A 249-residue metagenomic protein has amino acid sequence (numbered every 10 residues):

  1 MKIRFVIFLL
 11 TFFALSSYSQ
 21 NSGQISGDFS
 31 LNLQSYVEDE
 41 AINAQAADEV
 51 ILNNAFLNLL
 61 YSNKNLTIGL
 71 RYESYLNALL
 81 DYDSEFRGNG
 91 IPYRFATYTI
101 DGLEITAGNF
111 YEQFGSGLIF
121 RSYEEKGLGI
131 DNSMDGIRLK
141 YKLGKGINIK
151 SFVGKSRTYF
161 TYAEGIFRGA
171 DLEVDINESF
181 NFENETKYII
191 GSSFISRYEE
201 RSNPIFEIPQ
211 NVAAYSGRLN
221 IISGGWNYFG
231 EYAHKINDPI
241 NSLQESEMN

Functional and structural regions predicted by a protein language model:
R4-L15: Sec-dependent N-terminal signal peptides
Y18-Q20: Boundary of Sec targeting at the N-terminus
S22-D28, L33-L52, Y61-S62, T67-I68 (+3 more regions): Signature for the C-terminal beta-barrel architecture of outer-membrane proteins
Y75, L79, N89, Y93 (+2 more regions): Acidic, small-polar-rich N-terminal luminal/periplasmic segments of exported/outer-membrane proteins
F95-T97: N-terminal accessory beta-strand-rich subdomains and adjacent acidic, glycine-rich linkers that precede catalytic cores
